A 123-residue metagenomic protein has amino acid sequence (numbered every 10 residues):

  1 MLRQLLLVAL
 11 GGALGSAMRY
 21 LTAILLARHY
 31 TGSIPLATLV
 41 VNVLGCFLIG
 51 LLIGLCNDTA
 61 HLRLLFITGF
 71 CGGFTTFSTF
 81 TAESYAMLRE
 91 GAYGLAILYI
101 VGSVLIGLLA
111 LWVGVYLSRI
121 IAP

Functional and structural regions predicted by a protein language model:
M1-P123: Membrane-interface helix-loop junctions in multi-pass transporters/channels
